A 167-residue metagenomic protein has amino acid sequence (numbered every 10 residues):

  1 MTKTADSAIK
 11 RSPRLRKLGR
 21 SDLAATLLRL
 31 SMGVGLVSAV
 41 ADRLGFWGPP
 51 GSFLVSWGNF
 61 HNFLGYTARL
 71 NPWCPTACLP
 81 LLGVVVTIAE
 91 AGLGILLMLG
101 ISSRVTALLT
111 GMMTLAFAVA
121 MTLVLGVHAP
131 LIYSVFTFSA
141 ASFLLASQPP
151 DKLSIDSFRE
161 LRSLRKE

Functional and structural regions predicted by a protein language model:
M1-G92, L99-E167: Extended, low-polarity transmembrane helix blocks
